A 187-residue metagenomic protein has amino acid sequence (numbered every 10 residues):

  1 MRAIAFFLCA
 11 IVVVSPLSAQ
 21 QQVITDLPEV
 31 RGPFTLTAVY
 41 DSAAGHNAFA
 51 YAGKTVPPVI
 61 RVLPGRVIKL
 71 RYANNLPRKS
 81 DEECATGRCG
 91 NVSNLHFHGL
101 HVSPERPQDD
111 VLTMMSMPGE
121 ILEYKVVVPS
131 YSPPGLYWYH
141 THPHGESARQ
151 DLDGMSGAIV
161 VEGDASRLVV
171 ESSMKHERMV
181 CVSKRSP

Functional and structural regions predicted by a protein language model:
A5-S15: Bacterial N-terminal signal peptides
L17-S116, I121-E123, V170, H176 (+1 more regions): N-terminal, post-signal-peptide metal-ligating segments of extracellular/periplasmic oxidoreductases, dominated by
A73-N75, H142-E146: Beta-strand-rich extracellular modules
R78, P134, S147-R149, R167: Short beta-strands and strand-coil junctions in structured, solvent-facing domains, enriched
V127-P133: Short, surface-exposed loop/turn segments at beta-strand-coil junctions that are enriched for proline with nearby
L136-W138: Short, conserved beta-strand segments of beta-strand-rich sandwich/propeller modules, principally
R149-M179: Extended, polar beta-sheet/loop recognition surfaces of beta-rich domains that mediate binding to diverse ligands
